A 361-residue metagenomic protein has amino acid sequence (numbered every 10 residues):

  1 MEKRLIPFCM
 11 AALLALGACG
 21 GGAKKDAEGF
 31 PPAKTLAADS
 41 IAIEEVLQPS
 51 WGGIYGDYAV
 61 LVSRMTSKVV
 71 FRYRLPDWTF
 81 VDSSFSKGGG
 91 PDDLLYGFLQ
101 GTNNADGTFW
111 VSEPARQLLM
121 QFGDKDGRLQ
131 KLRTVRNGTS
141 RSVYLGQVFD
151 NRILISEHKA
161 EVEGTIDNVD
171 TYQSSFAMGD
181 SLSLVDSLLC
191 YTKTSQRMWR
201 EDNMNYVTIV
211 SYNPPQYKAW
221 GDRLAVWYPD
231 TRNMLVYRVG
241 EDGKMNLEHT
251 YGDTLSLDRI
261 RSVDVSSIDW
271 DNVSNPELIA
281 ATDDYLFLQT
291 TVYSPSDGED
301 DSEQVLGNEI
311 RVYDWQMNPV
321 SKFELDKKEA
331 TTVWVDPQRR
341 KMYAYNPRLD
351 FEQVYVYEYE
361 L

Functional and structural regions predicted by a protein language model:
L16-A18: C-terminal motif of bacterial Sec signal peptides marking the signal peptidase cleavage site
K24-L47, N318: A short helix->beta-strand "capping" segment at the edge of beta-propeller domains
D39-I41, D82-L95, L132-T139, S183-I209 (+2 more regions): Surface-exposed loop and turn segments in beta-propeller and other repeat-based domains that flank or scaffold
D39-V70, Y285-Y293: Beta-strand-rich domains and repeat architectures in extracellular enzymes and scaffolds, especially beta-propellers
V46-G53, D93-G101, T139-D150, N213-P215 (+2 more regions): Repeated scaffold domains used in trafficking and secretory/extracellular systems, primarily beta-propellers
E157-T171, L288-V305, E352-Y357: Short, conserved, GDST-rich strand-edge loop motifs in beta-rich repeat architectures
V169-S181, S302-N318, V356-L361: Beta-propeller blade signature
W270-V312: Loop/turn-rich, solvent-exposed surfaces of beta-rich toroidal or solenoidal domains
